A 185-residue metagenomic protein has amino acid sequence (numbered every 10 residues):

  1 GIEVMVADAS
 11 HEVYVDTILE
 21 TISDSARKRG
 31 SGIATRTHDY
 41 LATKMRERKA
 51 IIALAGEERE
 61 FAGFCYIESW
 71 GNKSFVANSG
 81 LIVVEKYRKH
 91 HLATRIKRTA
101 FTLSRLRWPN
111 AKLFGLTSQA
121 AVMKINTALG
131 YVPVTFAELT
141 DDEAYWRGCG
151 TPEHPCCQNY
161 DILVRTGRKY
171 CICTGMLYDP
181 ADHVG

Functional and structural regions predicted by a protein language model:
G1, R105-G185: Terminal substrate-recognition subdomain of acyl/acetyltransferases
G1-I18: A short beta-loop-alpha structural element at the N-terminal edge of CoA-dependent acyl/N-acetyltransferase catalytic
V6-A9, V83, T117: Conserved residues at beta->alpha junctions
L19-E85: A conserved beta-strand-loop-helix scaffold within acyl/acetyltransferase catalytic domains
L41-A42, F101, M123: Short amphipathic alpha-helical segments and helix-helix/interface helices
R48, F64, A100, N110 (+1 more regions): Extracellular structured ligand-interaction cores
V83, K89-S104, L113: Conserved acetyl-CoA-binding loop-helix of GNAT-fold acetyltransferases
